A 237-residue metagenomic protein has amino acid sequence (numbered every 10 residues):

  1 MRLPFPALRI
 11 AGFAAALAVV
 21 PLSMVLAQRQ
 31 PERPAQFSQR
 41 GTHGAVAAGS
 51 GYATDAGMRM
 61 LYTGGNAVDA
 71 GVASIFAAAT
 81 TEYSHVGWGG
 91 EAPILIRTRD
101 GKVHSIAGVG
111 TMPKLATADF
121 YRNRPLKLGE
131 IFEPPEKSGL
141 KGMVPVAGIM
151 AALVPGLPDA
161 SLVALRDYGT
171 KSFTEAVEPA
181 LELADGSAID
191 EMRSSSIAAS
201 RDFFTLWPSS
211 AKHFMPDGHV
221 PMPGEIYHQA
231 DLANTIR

Functional and structural regions predicted by a protein language model:
M1-A14: Bacterial N-terminal signal peptides that target proteins for export
A11-S23: Bacterial N-terminal signal peptides
Q28-D55, R59, A67-R237: Noncatalytic scaffold domains of N-terminal-nucleophile
